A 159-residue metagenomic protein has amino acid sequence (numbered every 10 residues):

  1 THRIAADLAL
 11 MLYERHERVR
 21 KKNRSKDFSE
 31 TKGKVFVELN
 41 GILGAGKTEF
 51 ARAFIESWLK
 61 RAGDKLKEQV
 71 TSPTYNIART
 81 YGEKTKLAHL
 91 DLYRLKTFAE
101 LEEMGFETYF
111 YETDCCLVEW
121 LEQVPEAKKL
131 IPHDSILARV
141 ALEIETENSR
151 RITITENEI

Functional and structural regions predicted by a protein language model:
T1-R15: N-terminal pre-Walker A segment at the start of P-loop NTPase domains
M11-K34: Phosphate-binding P-loop
V37-L39: Hydrophobic anchor at the beta1->P-loop junction of P-loop NTPases
I42: P-loop (Walker A) phosphate-binding loop of NTP-binding proteins
K47: Conserved lysine of the Walker
E56-Q69: Post-Walker A helix-loop "phosphate-sensing" segment adjacent to the P-loop in P-loop NTPases
V70-T74, A78-W120: Conserved nucleotide-sensing/catalytic segment adjacent to the nucleotide-binding pocket in NTP-handling enzymes
A99-I159: Short phosphate-coordinating micro-motif centered on Lys-Gly-acidic
